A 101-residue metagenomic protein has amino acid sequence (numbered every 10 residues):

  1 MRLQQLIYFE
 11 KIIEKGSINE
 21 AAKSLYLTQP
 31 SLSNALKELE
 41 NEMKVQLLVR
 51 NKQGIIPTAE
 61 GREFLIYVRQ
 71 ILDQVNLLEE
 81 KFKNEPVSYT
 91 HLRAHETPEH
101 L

Functional and structural regions predicted by a protein language model:
M1-Q4: Short helix-coil-helix linker/hinge
L6-I13, T58, L65: Hydrophobic residues on short alpha-helical segments
E10-Y26: Short helix-boundary/capping micro-motifs
E40-P57: A short LG(V/I)-centered, amphipathic sequence patch enriched for acidic residue(s) preceding the LG motif
E42-M43, F64-P86: Alpha-helical linker/hinge and terminal dimerization helices associated with HTH transcriptional regulators
T90-E99: Conserved small/polar residues in nucleotide/adenosyl-binding loops
